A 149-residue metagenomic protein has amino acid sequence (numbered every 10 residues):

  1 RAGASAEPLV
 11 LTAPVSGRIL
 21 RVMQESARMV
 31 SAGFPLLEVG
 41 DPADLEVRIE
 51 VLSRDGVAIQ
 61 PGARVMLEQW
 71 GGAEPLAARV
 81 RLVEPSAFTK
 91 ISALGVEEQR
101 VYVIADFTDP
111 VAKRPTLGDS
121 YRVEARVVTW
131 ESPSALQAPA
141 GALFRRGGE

Functional and structural regions predicted by a protein language model:
R1, V128, P139-E149: Short, intrinsically disordered, charge-balanced linker/junction segments flanking boundaries in proteins
G3, L9-D55, Q60, R79-L82 (+1 more regions): Surface-exposed patches in structured soluble domains
P8-V10, P75-A77, A135-Q137: Well-ordered beta-strand positions in beta-sheet-rich domains
A13, V39, V51, L67-Q69 (+3 more regions): Hydrophobic residues in beta-strands and at strand termini
M23, G40-A43, L82-A87, E131 (+1 more regions): A generic structural motif
G33, L52, P61-R64, K90-A93 (+1 more regions): Short beta-alpha junctions and helix-cap segments that line functional grooves
E38-G40, I104-D106, E149: Short, acidic/hydrophobic/Gly-rich beta-strand patch recurrent on exposed beta strands that often constitutes part
Q69, A77-P133, A140: Structural microfeature recognizing short secondary-structure transition sites
